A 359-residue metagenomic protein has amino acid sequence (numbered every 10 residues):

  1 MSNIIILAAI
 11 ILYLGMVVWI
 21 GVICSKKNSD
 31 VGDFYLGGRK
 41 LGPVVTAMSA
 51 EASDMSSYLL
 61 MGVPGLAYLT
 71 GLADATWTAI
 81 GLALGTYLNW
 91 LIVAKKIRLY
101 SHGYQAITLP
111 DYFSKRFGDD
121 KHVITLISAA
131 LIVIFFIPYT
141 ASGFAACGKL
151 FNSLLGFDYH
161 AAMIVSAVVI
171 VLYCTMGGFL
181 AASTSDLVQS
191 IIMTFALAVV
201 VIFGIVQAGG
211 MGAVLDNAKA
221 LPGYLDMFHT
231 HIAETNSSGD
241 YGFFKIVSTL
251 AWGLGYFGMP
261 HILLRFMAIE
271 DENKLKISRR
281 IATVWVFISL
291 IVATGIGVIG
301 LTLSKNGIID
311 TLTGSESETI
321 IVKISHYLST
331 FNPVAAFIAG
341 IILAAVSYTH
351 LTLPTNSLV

Functional and structural regions predicted by a protein language model:
M1-M61, C174-G177, I202, G209: Membrane-interface "cap" regions at the ends of multi-pass membrane proteins
S2, L36-L41, V45, G62-A79 (+2 more regions): Loop-to-helix junctions at membrane interfaces in multi-pass transport proteins
S2-S25, G37, A67-I107, D111 (+4 more regions): Extracellular loop-to-transmembrane helix junctions
L14, S53, A83-T86, I132 (+4 more regions): Residue-level recognition of pore/gate-forming positions within transmembrane alpha-helices of multi-pass
A50-D54, A83, D186, S190 (+2 more regions): Transmembrane helix-bundle signature of multi-pass membrane transporters/permeases
L66-L72, V93-K96, A146-L154, V168-S190 (+1 more regions): Membrane-water interface regions at transmembrane-helix termini and the short interhelical loops of multi-pass membrane
W77-C174, T249-G255, A344-Y348: Helix-loop-helix module between adjacent transmembrane segments
T349-T355: Conserved small/polar residues in nucleotide/adenosyl-binding loops
